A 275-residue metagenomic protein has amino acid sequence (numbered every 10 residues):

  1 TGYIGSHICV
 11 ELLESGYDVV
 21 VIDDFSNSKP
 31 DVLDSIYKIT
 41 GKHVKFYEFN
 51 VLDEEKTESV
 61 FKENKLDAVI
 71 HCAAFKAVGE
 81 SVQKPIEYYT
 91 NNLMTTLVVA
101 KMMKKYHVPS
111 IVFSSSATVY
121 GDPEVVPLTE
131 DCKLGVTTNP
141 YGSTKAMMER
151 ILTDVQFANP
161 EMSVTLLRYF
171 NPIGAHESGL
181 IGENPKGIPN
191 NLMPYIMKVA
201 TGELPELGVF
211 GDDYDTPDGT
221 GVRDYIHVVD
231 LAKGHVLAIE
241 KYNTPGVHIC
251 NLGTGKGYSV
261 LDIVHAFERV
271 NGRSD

Functional and structural regions predicted by a protein language model:
T1-A175: N-terminal Rossmann-like NAD(P)+-binding domain of SDR-like oxidoreductases, especially those catalyzing
F49, F61, Y88, N184-I188 (+2 more regions): Pocket-edge positions in alpha/beta enzyme catalytic cores
Y89, T138-A146, G182-P194, D224-Y225: Short-chain dehydrogenase/reductase
G174-H176, D213-Y214: Short, basic/glycine-rich phosphate-binding loops at helix/coil junctions that contact nucleotide phosphates
S178-L180: Catalytic core of nucleotidyl cyclases, primarily class III adenylyl/guanylyl cyclases
M193-D275: C-terminal substrate-binding subdomain of Rossmann-fold SDR/epimerase-dehydratase oxidoreductases
